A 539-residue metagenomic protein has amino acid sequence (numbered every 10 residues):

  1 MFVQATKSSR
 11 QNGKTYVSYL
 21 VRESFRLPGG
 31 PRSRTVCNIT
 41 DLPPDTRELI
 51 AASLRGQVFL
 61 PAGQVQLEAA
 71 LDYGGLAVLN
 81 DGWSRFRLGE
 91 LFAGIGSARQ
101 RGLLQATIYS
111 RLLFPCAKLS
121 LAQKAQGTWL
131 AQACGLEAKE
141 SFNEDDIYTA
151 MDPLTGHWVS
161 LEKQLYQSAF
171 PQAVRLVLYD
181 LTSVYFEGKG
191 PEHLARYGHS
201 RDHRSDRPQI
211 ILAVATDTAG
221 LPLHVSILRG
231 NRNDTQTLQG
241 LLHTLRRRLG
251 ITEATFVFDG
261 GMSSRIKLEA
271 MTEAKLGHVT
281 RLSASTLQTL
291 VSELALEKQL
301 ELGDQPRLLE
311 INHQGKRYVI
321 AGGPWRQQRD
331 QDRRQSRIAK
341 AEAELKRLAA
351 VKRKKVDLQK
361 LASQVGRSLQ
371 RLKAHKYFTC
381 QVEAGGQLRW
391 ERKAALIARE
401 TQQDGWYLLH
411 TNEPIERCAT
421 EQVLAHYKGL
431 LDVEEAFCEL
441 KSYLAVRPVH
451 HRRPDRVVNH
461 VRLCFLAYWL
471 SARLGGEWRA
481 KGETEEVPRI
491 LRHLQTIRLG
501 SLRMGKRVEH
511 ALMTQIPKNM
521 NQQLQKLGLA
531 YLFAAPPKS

Functional and structural regions predicted by a protein language model:
M1-L67: Low-complexity, Ser/Thr/Pro-rich intrinsically disordered linker/stalk segments at domain junctions
F2-A5, Q11-G13, V17-E23, P28-R32 (+2 more regions): Anion-binding and metal-coordination hotspots
T46-R99: Accessory, often N-terminal, substrate/partner-engagement and coupling regions that sit outside the core NTP/cofactor
